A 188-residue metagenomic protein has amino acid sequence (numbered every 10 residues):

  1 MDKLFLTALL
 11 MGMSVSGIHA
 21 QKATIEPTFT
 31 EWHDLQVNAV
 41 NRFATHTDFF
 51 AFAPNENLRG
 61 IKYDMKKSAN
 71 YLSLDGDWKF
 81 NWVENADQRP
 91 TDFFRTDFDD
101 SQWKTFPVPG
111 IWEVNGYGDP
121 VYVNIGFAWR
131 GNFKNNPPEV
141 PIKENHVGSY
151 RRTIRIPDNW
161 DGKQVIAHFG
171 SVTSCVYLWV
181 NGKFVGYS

Functional and structural regions predicted by a protein language model:
M1-T24: Bacterial Sec-dependent N-terminal signal peptides
D2, Q21, V123, W129-G131 (+1 more regions): Generic cytosolic/nucleocytoplasmic N-terminal low-complexity/intrinsically disordered segments
A23-A39, F43, D48, G60 (+6 more regions): Accessory beta-strand-rich segments of carbohydrate-active enzymes
F52-N55: Activation corresponds to long, low-complexity, non-globular regions
Y71-S73, W160: Extracellular/periplasmic catalytic domains that process cell-envelope and extracellular macromolecules
D75-V147: Core domains of carbohydrate- and sulfate-ester-processing enzymes
